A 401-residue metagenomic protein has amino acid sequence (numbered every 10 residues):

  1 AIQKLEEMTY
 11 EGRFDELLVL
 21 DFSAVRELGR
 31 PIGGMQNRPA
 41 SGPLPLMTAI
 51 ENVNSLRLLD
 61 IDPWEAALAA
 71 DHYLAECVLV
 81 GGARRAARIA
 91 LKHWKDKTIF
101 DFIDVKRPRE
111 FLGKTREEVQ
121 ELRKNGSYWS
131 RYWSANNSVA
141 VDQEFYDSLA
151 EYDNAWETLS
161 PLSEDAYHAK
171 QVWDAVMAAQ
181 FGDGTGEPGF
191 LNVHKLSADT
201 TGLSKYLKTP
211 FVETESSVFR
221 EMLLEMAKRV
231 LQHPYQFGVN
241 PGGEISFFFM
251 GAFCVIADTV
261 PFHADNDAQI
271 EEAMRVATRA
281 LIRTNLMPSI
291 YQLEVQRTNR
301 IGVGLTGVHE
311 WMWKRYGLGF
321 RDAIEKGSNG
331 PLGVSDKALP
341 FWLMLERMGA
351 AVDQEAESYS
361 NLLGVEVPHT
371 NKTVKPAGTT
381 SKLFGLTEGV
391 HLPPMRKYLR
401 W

Functional and structural regions predicted by a protein language model:
A1, Y73-E76, V80, A169 (+5 more regions): Conserved mixed alpha/beta core segments that line enzyme active sites in large multi-domain catalysts
A1-N54, G182-Y316: Function-dense linear segments that define catalytic or interfacial modules in macromolecule-processing proteins
Q3-Y10, S41-H72, C77, A155-Q180 (+4 more regions): Alpha/propeptide regions of enzymes that mature by internal proteolysis
F22-P31, Q36-N54, K106-N137, T387-W401: Catalytic or ion-translocation cores adjacent to nucleophile or general acid/base/metal-coordination motifs in diverse
A66-A69, A83, A87, I103 (+7 more regions): Internal maturation/activation junctions in enzymes
A87, K92, H369-K375, T379-R400: Extended amphipathic alpha-helical segments with heptad-repeat/coiled-coil character used for oligomerization, fusion
D101-G184, L191-V193: Polar, glycine-rich mid-to-C-terminal structural blocks that act as macromolecule-binding/assembly scaffolds
